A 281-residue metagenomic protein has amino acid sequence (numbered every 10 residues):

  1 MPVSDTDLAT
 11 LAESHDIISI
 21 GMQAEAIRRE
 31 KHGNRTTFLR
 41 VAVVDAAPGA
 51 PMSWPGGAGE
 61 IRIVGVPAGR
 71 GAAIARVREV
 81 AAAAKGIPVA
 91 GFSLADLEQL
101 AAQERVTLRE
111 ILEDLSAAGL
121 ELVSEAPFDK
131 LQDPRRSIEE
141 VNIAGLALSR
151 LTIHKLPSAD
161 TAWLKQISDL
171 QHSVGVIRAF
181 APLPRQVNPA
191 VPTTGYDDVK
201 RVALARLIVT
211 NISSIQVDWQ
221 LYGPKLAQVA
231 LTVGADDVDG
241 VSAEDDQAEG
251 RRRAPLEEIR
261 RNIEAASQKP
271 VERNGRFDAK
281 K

Functional and structural regions predicted by a protein language model:
M1-K31, A82-P88, R109, S116-L120 (+3 more regions): Auxiliary Fe-S-binding modules of radical SAM enzymes
I17, D160-T161: Residues at or immediately preceding the N-termini of alpha-helices
I17-P55: Long amphipathic N-terminal alpha/beta scaffold segment
L39-R40, V89-L94, V217: Short beta-strand elements of ligand-binding domains
V41, H154, L183-Q186: Short linear capping/connector segments at secondary-structure termini
D45-S158: Conserved Radical SAM active-site core
R78-A81, I138-E139, L164-V174: Short amphipathic alpha-helices and their capping/turn segments at secondary-structure boundaries
P134-R135, T161-S168, T193-V199: A general structural motif
